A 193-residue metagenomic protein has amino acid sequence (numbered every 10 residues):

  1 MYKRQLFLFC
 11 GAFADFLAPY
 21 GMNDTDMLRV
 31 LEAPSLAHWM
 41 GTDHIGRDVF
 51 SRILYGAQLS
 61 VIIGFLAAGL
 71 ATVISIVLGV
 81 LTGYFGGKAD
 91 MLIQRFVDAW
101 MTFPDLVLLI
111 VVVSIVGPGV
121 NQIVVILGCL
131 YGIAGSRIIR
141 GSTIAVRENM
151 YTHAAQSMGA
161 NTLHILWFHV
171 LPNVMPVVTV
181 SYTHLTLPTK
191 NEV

Functional and structural regions predicted by a protein language model:
M1-Q5, T183-T189: Conserved small/polar residues in nucleotide/adenosyl-binding loops
K3-N23, F96, V174-M175: N-terminal signal-anchor/first transmembrane alpha helix
R4-F13, F65, G69, V73 (+3 more regions): Generic alpha-helical transmembrane segments of integral inner-membrane proteins, especially permease/transport modules
Y20-A68: Periplasmic/extracellular loop-to-transmembrane helix junction in inner-membrane transport proteins
W39, D43, V49, L70-I74 (+3 more regions): Generic hydrophobic transmembrane alpha-helix motif, especially the helices
R47-I62, L66, G86-Q94, I144-E148 (+1 more regions): Amphipathic cytosolic juxtamembrane alpha-helices at the membrane-cytosol interface of multi-pass membrane transporters
